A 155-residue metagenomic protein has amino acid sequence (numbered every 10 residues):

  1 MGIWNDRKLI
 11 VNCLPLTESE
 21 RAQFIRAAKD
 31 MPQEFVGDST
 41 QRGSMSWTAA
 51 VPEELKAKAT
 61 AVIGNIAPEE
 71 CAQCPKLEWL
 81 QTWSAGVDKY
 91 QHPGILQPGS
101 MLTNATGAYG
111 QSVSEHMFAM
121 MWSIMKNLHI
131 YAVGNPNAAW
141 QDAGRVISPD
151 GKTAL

Functional and structural regions predicted by a protein language model:
M1-A61: N-terminal glycine-/charge-rich "phosphate-binding" loop or analogous flexible N-terminal tail
I3, D38, S44, A108 (+2 more regions): Intrinsically disordered, low-complexity regions
K8-I10, P149, A154: Conserved hydrophobic helix-helix packing surfaces used for dimerization/oligomerization
L16-T17, E69, T153: Short acidic, S/G/P-rich loop/turn micro-motifs used as interaction or catalytic elements
Q33-F35, K76, T153: A general secondary-structure boundary signal
V51, T106, A143: Generic anion/oxyanion-binding catalytic loop in active/binding sites
A57-P136, V146-D150: Phosphate/diphosphate ligand-binding glycine-rich loop within oxidoreductases
A138-D142: Active-site glycine-rich loop that binds ribose-phosphate moieties when present
